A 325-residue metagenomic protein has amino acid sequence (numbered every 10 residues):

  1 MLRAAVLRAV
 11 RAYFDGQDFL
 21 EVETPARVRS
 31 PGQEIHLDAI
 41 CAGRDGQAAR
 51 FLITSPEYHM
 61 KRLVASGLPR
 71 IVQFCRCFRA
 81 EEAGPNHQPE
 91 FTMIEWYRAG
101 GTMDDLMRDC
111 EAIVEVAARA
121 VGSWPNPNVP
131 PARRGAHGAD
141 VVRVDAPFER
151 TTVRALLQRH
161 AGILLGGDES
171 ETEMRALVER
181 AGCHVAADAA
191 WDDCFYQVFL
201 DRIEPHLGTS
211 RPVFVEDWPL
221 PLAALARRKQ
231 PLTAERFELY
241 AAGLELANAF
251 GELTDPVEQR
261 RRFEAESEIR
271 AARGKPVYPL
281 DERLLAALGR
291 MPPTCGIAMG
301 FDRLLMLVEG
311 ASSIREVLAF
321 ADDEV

Functional and structural regions predicted by a protein language model:
M1-A5, R98-D104, V141-T152: Cytochrome P450
M1-R8, T24, E34: An N-terminal domain-cap segment
P25-L63, R70-T102, R133, T151-V325: A translation/RNA-centric and nucleic-acid-associated enzymatic feature enriched in Class II aminoacyl-tRNA synthetases
M107-A117: Short amphipathic C-terminal alpha-helix that caps PH/PH-like domains
S123-P125, V129-A139: Intrinsic disorder/low-complexity segments
